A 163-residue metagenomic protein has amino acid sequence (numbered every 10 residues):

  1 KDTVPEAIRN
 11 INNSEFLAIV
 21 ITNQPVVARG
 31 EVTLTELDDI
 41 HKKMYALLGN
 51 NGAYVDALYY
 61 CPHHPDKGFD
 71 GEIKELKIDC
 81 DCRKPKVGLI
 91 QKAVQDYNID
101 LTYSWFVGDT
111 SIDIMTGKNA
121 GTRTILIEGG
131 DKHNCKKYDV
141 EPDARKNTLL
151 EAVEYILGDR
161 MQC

Functional and structural regions predicted by a protein language model:
K1-I21, A28-K42, D56, D79-V87 (+1 more regions): Short, acidic loop-to-helix structural element flanking the phosphoryl-transfer center in phosphate-processing enzymes
R9-N13, G49, K118: Anion (oxyanion) recognition and catalysis
A18-I19, H63-E75: Short, basic/glycine-rich phosphate-binding loops at helix/coil junctions that contact nucleotide phosphates
V27-E31, K67-F69, H133-K137: A short acidic, helix-capping loop that chelates divalent metal ions and anchors anionic groups
L48-D66: A short, structured active-site edge motif that brings together acidic residues
I73-E75, D81-S111: Conserved Lys-Pro-Asp/Glu-containing loop-to-beta segment of HAD-superfamily phosphomonoesterases, centered on
W105-N147: Acidic, Mg2+-coordinating phosphoryl-transfer loop and its flanking beta/alpha structural elements, shared across
